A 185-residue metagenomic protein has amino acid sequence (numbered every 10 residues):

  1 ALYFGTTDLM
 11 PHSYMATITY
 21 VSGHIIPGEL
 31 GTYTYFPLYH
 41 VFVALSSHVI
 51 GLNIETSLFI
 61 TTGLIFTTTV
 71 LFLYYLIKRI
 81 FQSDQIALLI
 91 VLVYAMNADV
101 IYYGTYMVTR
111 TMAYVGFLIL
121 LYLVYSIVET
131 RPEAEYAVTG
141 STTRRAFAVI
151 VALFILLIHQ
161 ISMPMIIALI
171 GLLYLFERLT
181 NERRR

Functional and structural regions predicted by a protein language model:
A1-G116, E133-E135: Active-site lumenal/periplasmic loops and adjacent helix-entry segments of GT-C-fold, multi-pass membrane
T68, G116-L121, Y125, I166-I170: Hydrophobic cores of alpha-helical transmembrane segments in multi-pass inner/ER membrane proteins, independent
L118-R144: Membrane-interface transmembrane helices that cradle and orient dolichyl/undecaprenyl
Y122-E129, L172-R183: Structural signal for the C-terminal ends of transmembrane alpha-helices and the immediately following loop
T139-R145, T180-R185: Membrane-interfacial entry segments at the cytosolic side of transmembrane helices
R145-Q160: Membrane-interface alpha helices of multi-pass inner-membrane proteins
F147-A148, S162-L175: Transmembrane-embedded, aromatic-rich helix segments that form part of the hydrophobic channel/pocket engaging
I150-A152, I170, E182-R185: Hydrophobic alpha-helical membrane-interfacial segments at the cytosolic entry of transmembrane helices
